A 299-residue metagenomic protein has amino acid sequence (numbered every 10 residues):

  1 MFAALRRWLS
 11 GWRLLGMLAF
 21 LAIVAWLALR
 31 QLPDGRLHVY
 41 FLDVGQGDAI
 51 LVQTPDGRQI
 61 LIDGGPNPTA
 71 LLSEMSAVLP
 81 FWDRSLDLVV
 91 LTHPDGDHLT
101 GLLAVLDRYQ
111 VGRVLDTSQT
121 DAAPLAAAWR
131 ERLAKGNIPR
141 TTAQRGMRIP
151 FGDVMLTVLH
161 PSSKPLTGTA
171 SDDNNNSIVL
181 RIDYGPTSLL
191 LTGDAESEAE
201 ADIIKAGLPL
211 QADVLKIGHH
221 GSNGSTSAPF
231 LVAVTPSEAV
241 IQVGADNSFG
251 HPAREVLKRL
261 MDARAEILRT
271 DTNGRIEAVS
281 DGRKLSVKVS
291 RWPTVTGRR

Functional and structural regions predicted by a protein language model:
M1-R299: Non-globular, low-confidence helical/coil segments that flank catalytic cores
